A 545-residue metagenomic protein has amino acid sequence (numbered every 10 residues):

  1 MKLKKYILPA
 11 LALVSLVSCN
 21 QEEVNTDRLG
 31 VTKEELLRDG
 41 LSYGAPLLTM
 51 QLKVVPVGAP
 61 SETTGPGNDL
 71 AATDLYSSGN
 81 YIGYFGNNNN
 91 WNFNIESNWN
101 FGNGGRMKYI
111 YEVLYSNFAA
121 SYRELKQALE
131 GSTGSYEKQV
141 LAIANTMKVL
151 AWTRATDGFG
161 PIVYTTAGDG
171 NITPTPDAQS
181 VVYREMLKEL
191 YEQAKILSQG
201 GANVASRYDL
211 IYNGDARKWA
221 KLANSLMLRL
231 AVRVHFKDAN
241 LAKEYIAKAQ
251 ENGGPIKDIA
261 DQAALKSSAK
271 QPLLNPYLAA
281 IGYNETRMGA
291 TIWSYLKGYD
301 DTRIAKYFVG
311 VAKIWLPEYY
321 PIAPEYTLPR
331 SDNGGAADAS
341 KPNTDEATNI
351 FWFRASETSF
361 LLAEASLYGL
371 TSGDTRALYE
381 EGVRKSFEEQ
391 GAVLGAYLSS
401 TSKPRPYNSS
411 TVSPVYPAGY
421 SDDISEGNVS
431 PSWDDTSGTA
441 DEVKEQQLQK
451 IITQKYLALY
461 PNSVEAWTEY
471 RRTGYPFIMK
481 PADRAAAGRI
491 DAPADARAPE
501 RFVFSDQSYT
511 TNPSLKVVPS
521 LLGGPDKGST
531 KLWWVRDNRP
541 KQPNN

Functional and structural regions predicted by a protein language model:
M1-D27: Bacterial Sec-dependent N-terminal signal peptides
C19-S78, G131, P476, G488-N545: Membrane-proximal, proline-rich intrinsically disordered regions
T26-R28, A339-S340, I424-G427: Short acidic (Asp/Glu) and glycine-rich catalytic loops that position anionic groups and cofactors
L37-L41, N87-A396, S437-Q449, Q454 (+1 more regions): Structured, solvent-exposed acidic/aromatic patches
A59-N103: TM-lumen/periplasm interface segments of multi-pass membrane proteins, especially the first transmembrane helix
E62-P66, F308-G310, G395, S463-R472: Short coil/turn segments at secondary-structure boundaries
S399-N545: C-terminal functional modules
